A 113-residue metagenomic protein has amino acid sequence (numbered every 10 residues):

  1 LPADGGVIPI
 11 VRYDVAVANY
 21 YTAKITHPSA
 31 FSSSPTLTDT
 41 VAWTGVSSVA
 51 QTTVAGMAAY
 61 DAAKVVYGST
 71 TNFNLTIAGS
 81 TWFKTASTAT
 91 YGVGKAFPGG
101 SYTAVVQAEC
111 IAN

Functional and structural regions predicted by a protein language model:
L1-A42, Y67-N113: N-terminal small/polar-rich segments of proteins
S34-Y67: Terminal beta-strand-rich extracellular "head" domains that mediate receptor/glycan or other ligand binding
